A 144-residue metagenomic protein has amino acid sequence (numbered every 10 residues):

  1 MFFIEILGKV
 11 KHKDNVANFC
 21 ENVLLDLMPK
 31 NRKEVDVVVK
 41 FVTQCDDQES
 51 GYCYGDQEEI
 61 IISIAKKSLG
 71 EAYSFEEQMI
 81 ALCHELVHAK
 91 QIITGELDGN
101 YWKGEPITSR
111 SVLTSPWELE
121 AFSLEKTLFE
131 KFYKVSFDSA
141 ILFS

Functional and structural regions predicted by a protein language model:
F2, L27-V35, G95-D98, F132-S139: Surface-exposed helix-capping loop/turn segments at secondary-structure junctions
F2-Q57, T127: Auxiliary, metal-adjacent structural segments of Zn-dependent hydrolase domains
I6-V10, A72, E76, S111: Active-site oxyanion-binding pockets that recognize sulfate/phosphate
G8, I64-S68, P106: Short, histidine-centered active-site or binding-site loop motifs used for metal coordination, general acid-base
V42-E76, I92-I93: Active-site scaffold of zinc-dependent metalloenzymes
E76-I80, I92-L119, S123: Post-HEXXH active-site segment of zinc metalloproteases
C83-Q91: Short active-site segment of divalent metal-dependent hydrolases/proteases that encodes the spacing between
S111-T114, E118-L119, E125-S144: Long, well-structured alpha-helical subdomains associated with metal-dependent extracellular/ecto-lumenal hydrolases
